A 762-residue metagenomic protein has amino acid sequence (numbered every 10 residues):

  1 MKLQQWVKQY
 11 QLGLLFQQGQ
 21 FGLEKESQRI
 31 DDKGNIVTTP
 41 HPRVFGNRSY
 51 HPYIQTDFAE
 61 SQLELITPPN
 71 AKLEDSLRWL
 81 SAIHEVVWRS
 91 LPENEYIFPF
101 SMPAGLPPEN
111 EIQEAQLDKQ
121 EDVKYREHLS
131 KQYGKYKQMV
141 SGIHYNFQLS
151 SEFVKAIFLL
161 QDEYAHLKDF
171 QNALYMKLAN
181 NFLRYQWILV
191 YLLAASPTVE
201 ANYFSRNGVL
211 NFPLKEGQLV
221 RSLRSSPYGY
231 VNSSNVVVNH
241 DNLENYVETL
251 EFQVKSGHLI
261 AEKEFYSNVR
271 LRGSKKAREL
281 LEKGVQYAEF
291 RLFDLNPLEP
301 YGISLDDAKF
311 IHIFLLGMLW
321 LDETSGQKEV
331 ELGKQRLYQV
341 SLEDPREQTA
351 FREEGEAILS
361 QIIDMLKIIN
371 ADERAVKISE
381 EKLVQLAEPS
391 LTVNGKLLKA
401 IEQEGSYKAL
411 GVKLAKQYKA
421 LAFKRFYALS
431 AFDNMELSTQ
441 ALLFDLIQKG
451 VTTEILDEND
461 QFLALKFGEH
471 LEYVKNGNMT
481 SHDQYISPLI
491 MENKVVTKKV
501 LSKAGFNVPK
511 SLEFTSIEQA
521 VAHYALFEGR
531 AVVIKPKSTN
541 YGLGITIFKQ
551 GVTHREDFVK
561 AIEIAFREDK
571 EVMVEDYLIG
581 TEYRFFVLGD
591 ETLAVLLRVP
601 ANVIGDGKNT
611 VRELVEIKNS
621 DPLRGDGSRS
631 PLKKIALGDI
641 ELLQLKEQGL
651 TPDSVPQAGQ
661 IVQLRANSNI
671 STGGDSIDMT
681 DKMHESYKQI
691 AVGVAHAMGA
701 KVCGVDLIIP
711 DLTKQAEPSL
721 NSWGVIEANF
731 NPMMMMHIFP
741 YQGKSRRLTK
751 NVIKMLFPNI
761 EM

Functional and structural regions predicted by a protein language model:
M1-I36, H41-I54, E329, G333 (+2 more regions): Sequence termini and other peripheral, non-core segments
M1-S130, K137-S141, K177: Terminal catalytic/cofactor-binding subdomain
K8-Y10, G105-L106, Q116-K135, M139 (+4 more regions): Loop-rich catalytic cores of soluble enzymes, especially ATP-dependent carboxylate-amine ligases and other
I97-M102, E329-E331, V572-D576, Y583 (+1 more regions): A short glycine-rich, hydrophobically flanked beta-strand micro-motif that places a catalytic Asp/Glu for divalent metal
K255-V269, I311-F314, M318, I564 (+2 more regions): A long amphipathic alpha-helix within ATP-dependent nucleotide-binding catalytic cores
F426-E492, V496-K499, E518: ATP-binding N-terminal substructure of ATP-dependent carboxylate-amine bond-forming enzymes
Y473-A636, H684-E685: Active-site nucleotide/adenylate-binding loops and adjacent lid/helix of ATP-dependent enzymes
N669-K682, H696-A697, I709-M762: C-terminal active-site "lid" helix and adjoining low-complexity regulatory extension at the edge of ATP-using catalytic
